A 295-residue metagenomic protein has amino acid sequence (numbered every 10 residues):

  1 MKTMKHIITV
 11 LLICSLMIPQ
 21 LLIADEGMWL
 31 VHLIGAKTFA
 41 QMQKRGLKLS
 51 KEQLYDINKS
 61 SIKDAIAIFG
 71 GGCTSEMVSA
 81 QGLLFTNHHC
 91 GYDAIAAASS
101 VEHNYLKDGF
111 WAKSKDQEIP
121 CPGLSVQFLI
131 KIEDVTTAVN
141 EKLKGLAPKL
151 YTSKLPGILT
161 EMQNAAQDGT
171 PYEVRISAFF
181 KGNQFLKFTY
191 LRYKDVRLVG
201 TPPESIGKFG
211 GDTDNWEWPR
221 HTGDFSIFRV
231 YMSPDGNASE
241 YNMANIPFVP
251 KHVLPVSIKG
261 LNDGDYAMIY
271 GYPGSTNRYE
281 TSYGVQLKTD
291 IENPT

Functional and structural regions predicted by a protein language model:
M1-T3: Short, Lys/Arg-enriched N-terminal segments with co-localized hydrophobic residues within the first ~10-30 amino acids
K5-V10: Sec-dependent signal peptide recognition, specifically the positively charged N-region followed immediately by
L12-L21: Hydrophobic core
Q20-T295: Terminal presequence/propeptide segments associated with secretion/organelle targeting and zymogen/polyprotein
